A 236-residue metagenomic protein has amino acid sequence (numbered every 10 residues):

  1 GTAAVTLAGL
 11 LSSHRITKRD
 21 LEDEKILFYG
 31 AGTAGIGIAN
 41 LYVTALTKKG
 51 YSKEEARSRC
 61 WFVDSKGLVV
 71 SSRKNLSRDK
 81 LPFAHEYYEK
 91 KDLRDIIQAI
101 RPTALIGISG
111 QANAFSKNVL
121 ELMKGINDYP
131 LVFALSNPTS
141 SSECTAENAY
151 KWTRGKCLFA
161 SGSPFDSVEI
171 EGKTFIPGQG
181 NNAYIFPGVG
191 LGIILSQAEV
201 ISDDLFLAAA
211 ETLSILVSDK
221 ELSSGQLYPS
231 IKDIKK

Functional and structural regions predicted by a protein language model:
G1, S13-R19, D23, A134-K236: Adenosine-phosphate binding glycine-rich loop
T2, G9, G30, I38 (+10 more regions): General structural feature for long, well-ordered alpha-helical segments within catalytic domains of soluble enzymes
T2-A4, G35-I36, L68-S71, G107 (+4 more regions): Flexible loop/turn segments at secondary-structure boundaries
A4-G107: Glycine-rich phosphate/diphosphate-binding loop of Rossmann-like nucleotide-binding domains
G9, S13, L41-A45, I108 (+5 more regions): Generic, well-ordered alpha-helical scaffold segments in large soluble proteins
F28-T33, F83-K90, D95, L105-N113 (+4 more regions): Hydrophobic alpha-helical scaffolding
K66-S77, N127-V132, K156-L158, G162: Anionic-ligand anchoring segments at beta-strand to alpha-helix junctions in alpha/beta enzyme folds, i.e., glycine
K90-G155, F165, N182, Q197: Long hydrophobic segments that form regular secondary structure
